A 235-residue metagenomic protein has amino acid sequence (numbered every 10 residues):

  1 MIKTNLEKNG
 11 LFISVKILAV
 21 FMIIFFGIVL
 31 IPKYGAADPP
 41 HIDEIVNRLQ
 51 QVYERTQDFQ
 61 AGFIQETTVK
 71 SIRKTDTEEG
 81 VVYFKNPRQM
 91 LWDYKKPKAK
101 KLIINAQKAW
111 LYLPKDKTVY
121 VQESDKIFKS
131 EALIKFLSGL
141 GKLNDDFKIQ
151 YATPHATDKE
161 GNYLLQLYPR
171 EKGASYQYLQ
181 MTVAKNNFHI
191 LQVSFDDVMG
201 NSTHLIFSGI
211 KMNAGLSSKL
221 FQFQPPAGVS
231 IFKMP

Functional and structural regions predicted by a protein language model:
M1-I13: N-terminal secretory signal peptides that target proteins for export/translocation
I2, V29-K74, P225-P235: N-terminal leader/targeting segments and the immediate start of mature chains
K16-V29: Bacterial N-terminal signal peptides
T56-D58, T77-E79, P87, P97 (+6 more regions): Extracytoplasmic
V69-S71, K98-K101, L111, T118-V119 (+3 more regions): Short beta-strands and strand-coil junctions in structured, solvent-facing domains, enriched
V81-E131, T203-H204: An acidic-aromatic
K117-Y163: Flexible, surface-exposed loop/linker segments and immediately adjacent secondary-structure boundaries
D145-P235: Gly/Pro-enriched, hydrophobic low-complexity segments that function as extracytoplasmic propeptides/linkers
